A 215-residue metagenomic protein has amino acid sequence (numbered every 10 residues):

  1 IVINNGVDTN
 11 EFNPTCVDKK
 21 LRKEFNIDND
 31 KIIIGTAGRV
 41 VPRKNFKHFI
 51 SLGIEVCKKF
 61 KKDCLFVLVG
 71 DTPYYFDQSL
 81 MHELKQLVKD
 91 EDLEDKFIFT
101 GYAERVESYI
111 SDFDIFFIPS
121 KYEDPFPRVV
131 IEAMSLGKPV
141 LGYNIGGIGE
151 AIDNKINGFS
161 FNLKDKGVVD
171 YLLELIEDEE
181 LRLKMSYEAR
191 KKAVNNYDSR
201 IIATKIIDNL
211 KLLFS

Functional and structural regions predicted by a protein language model:
G6: Carbohydrate-associated surface elements
N13-I27, H82-L84: A short helix/loop element that forms part of the nucleotide-sugar donor recognition site in Leloir-type
D28-K44, I50-I54, V67: Conserved donor-binding/catalytic core segment of Leloir-type glycosyltransferases
V67-E94, L181: Short, structured helix-loop element that forms part of the nucleotide-activated donor/catalytic region
F76-M81, E94-A103, Y109, S160: Active-site donor-binding acidic/aromatic loop of nucleotide-activated sugar and phosphosugar transferases involved
P139-G142, I152: Short hydrophobic beta-strand element within catalytic cores of glycosyltransferases and related nucleotide-activated
N154-K155, F159-K166, E174-E180: Conserved acidic donor-binding segment of nucleotide-sugar-dependent glycosyltransferases
E174, L181-N196, I202-D208: A short, well-ordered alpha-helix in the C-terminal region of glycosyltransferases
